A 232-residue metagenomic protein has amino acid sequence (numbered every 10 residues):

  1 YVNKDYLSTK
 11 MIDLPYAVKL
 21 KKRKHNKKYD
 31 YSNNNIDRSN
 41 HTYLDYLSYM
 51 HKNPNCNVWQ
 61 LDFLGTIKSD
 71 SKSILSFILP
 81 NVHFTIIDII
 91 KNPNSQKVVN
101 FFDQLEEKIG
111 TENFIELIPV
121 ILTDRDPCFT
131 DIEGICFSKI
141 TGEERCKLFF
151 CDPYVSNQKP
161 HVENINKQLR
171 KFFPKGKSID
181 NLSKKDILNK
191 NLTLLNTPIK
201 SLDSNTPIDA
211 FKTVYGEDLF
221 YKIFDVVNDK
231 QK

Functional and structural regions predicted by a protein language model:
Y1-N164, Q168-S178, L182-S183, N189-L192 (+4 more regions): Secondary-structure boundary/capping micro-motif
